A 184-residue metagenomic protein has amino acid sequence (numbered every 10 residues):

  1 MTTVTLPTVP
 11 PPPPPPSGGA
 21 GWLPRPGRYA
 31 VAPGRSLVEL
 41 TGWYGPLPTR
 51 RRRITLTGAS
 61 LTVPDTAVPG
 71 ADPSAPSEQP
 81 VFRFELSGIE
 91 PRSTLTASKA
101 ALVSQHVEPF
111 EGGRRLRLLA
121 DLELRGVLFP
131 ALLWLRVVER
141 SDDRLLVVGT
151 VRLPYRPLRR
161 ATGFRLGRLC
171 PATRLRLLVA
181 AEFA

Functional and structural regions predicted by a protein language model:
M1-A184: Low-complexity, acidic/polar, glycine-enriched regions of mature
